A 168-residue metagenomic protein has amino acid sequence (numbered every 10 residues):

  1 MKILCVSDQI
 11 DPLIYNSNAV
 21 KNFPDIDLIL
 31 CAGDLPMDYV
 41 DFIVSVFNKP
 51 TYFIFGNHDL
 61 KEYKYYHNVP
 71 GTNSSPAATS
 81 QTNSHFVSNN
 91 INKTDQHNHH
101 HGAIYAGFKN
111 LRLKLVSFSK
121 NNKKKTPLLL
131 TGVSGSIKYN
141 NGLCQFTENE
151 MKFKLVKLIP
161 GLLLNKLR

Functional and structural regions predicted by a protein language model:
M1-V46, L164: N-terminal active-site segment of His-dependent metallophosphoesterases
C5-L13, D59, Y66-R168: Conserved catalytic scaffold of divalent metal-dependent phosphoesterases
L30, Y52-I54, A106, T131: Hydrophobic/aromatic beta-strand patches that form the interior of the parallel beta-sheet core in alpha/beta enzyme
D34-L35, I54-K61: Short, acidic/turn-prone active-site loops that include or flank metal/cofactor- and phosphate-binding residues
I43, K64-Y66: Short secondary-structure transition/capping segments
F47-T51: A short helix->loop->beta-strand "cap" motif at the edges of active sites that frequently abuts
